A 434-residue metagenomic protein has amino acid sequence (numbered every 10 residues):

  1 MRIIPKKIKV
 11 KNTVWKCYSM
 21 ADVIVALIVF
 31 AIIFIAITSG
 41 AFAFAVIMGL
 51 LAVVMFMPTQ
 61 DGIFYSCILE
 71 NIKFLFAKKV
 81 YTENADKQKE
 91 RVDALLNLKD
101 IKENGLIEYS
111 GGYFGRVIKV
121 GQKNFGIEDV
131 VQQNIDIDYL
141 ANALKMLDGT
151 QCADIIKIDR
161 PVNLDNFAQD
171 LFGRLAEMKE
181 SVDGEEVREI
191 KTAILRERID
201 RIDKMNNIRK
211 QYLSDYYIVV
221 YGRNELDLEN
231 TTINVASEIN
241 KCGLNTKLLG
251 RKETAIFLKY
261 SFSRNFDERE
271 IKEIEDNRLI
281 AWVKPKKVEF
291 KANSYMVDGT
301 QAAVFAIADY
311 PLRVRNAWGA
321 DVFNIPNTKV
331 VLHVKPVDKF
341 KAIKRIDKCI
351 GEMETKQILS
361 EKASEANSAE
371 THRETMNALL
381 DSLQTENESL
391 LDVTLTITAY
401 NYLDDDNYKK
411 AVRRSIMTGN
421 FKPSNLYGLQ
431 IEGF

Functional and structural regions predicted by a protein language model:
M1-K7: Short, charged cytosolic
K7-V10, V14, Y18, A43-F434: Extended, folded cores of ATP/NTP-driven motor/assembly subunits in large transport and secretion machines
A21-D22: Loop-to-transmembrane-helix entry motif
V25-F34, M48-A52: Hydrophobic, membrane-inserted alpha-helices
I35-A45: Transmembrane helix interruption/hinge and helix-loop junction motifs
